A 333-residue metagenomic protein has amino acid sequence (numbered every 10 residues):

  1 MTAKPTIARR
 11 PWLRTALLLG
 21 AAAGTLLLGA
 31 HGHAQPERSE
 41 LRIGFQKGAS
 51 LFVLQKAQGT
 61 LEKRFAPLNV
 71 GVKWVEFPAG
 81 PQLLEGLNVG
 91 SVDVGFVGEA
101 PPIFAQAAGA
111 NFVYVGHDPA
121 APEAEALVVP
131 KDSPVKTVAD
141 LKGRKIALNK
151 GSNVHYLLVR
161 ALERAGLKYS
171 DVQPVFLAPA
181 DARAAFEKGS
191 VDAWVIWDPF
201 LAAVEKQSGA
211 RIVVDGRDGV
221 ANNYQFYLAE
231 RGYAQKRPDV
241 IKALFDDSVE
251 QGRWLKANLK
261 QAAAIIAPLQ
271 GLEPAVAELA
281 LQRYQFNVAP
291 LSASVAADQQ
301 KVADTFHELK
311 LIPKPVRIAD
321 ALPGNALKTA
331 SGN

Functional and structural regions predicted by a protein language model:
A3-L27: Twin-arginine (Tat) signal peptide motif
G29-H31: N-terminal signal peptide c-region/cleavage motif recognized by signal peptidases
Q35-K168, Q173-F176, D192-D198, A221: Short, glycine-/small- and polar/acidic-enriched structural segments that line small-molecule recognition paths
F52, A121-L127, A210-R211, N223-Y227 (+2 more regions): Small-molecule pocket liners
E62-V70, D218-V220, N287-V295, I318: Short, solvent-exposed loop/beta-turn-alpha elements that line the ligand-binding surface or hinge of extracytoplasmic
A100, P174-V175, A180-P268: Pocket-lining segment of extracytoplasmic ligand-binding domains
Q235-P313: Secondary-structure end/capping motifs
D304-N333: Conserved C-terminal helix/tail region of periplasmic/extracytoplasmic solute-binding proteins
